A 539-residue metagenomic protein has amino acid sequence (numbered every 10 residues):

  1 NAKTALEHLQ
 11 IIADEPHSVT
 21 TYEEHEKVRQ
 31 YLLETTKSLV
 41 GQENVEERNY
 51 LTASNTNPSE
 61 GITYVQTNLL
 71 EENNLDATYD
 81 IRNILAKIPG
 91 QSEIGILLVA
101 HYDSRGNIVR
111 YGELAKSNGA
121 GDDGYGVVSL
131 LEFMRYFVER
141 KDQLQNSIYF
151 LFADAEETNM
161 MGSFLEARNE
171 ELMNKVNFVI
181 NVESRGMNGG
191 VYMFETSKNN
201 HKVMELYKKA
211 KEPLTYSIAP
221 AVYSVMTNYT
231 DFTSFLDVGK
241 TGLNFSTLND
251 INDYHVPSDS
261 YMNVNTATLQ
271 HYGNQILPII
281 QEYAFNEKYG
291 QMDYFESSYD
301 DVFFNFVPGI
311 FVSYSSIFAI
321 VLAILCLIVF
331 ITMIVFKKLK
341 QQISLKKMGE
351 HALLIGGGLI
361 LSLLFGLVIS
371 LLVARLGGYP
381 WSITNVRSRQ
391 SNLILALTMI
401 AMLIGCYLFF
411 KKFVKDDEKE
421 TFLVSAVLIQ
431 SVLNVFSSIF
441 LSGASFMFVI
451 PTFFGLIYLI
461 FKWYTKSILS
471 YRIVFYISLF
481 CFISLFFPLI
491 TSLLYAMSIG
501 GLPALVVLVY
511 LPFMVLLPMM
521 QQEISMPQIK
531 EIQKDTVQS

Functional and structural regions predicted by a protein language model:
N1-V312: Soluble extramembrane regions of membrane proteins in the secretory/endomembrane system
Y31, Y64, Y125, F133-F137 (+25 more regions): Phenylalanine-focused residue identity feature
M173-M193, A319-Q342: C-terminal domain-closing interface element
Y294-F330, Q341-M348, N392: Cytosolic-side membrane-insertion boundary helix
L327-S539: Alpha-helical transmembrane segments of integral membrane proteins
